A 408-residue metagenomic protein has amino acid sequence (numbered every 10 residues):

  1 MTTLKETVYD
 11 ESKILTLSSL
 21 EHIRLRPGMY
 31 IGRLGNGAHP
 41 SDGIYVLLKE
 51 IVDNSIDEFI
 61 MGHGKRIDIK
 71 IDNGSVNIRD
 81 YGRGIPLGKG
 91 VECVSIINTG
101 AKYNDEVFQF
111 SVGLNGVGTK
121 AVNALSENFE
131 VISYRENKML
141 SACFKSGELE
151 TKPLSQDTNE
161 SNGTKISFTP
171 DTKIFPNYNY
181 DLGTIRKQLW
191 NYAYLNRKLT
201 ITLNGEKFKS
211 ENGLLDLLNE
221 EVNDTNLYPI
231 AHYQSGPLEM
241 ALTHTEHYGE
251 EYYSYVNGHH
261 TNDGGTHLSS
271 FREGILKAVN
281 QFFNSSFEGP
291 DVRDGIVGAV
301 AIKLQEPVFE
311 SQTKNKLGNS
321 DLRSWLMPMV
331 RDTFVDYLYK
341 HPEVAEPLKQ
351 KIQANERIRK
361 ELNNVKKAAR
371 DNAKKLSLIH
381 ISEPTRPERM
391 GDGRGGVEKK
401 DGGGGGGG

Functional and structural regions predicted by a protein language model:
M1-K13, Y45-K49, D57-I60, G64-Y81 (+8 more regions): GHKL-family ATPase ATP-binding module
S19-L20: Alpha-helix capping/hinge segments and adjacent helical runs
R24, I85-G100: Short conserved segment of the HATPase_c
L25, G32, S95, E383 (+1 more regions): Phosphate-coordinating loops and pocket residues in cytosolic domains that bind phosphorylated ligands
R26-L48: Conserved short strand/loop->alpha-helix "switch" segment adjacent to the catalytic nucleotide/phosphoryl-transfer site
M29, R33, R83-I85, L114-T119 (+3 more regions): Gly/Ser/Thr-rich helix-start
I379-E383, P387-D392, G396-G408: Single conserved hydrophobic/aromatic residue that forms the stacking wall/gate of nucleotide- or nucleobase-binding
